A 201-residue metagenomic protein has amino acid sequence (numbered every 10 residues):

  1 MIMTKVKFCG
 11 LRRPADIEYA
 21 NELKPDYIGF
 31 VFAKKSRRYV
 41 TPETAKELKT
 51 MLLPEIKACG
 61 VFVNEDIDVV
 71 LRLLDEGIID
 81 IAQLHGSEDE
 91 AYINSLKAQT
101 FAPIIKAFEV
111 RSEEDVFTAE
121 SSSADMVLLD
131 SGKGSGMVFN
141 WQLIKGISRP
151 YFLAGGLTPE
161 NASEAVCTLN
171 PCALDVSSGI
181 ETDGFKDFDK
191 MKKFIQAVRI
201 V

Functional and structural regions predicted by a protein language model:
M1-L129, G134-V201: Conserved N-terminal beta1-alpha1 strand-loop-helix module at the mouth
